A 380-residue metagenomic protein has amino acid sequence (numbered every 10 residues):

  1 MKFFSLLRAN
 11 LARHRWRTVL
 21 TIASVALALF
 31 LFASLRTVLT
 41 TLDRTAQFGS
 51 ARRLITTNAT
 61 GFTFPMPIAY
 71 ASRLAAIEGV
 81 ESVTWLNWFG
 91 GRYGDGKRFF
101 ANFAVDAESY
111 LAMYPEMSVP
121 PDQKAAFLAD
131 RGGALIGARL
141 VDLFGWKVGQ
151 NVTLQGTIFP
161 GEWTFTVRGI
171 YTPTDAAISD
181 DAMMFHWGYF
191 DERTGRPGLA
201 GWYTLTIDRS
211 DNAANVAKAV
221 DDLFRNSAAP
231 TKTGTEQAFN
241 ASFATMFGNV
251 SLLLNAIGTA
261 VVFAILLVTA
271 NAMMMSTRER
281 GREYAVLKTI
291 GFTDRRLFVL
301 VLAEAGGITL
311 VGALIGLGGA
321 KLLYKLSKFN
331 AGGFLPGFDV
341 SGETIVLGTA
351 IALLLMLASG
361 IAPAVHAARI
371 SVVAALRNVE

Functional and structural regions predicted by a protein language model:
F4, T18-I22, G318, G342-A350: Hydrophobic alpha-helical transmembrane segments
L11-A12, V286-R295, I370, V379-E380: Short helix-to-coil transition segments within interhelical loops that connect adjacent transmembrane helices
R13-T40, F247-E283, G306-I315, L354-A358: Hydrophobic alpha-helical transmembrane segments of multi-pass inner-membrane transport and secretion
A26-F103, E108, V119-D130, D142 (+3 more regions): Hydrophobic, regular-secondary-structure patches
T60, A69, I77, G94-K97 (+3 more regions): Mechanotransmission and gating elements of multispan inner-membrane complexes involved in transport and envelope
Y110-I136, V141, K147-Q155: Diglycine-centered glycine-rich loop/turn motifs
M274, R282-K328, L347, I351 (+1 more regions): Transmembrane alpha-helical interface segments in multi-pass membrane proteins
T344-E380: C-terminal membrane-exit region of the final transmembrane helix in multipass inner-membrane proteins
